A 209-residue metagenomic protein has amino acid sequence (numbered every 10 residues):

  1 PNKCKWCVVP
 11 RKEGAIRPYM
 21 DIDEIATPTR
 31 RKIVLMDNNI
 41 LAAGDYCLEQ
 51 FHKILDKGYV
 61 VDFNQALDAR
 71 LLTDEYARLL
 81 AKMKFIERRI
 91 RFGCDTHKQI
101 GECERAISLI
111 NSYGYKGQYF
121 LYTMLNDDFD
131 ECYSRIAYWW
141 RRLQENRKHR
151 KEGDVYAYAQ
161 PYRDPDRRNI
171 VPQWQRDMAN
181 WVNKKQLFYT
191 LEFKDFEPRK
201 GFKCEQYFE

Functional and structural regions predicted by a protein language model:
P1-C7: Short cysteine clusters
W6, C47, R168-V171: Short aromatic-enriched loop/helix-cap "lid" or pocket-rim segments at secondary-structure transitions that line
V8-A106, G117-N126, Y156-Y158: Core AdoMet radical
E49, K53, R78, R105-S112 (+2 more regions): Alpha-helical scaffolding segments of alpha/beta enzyme cores, especially the outer helices of TIM-barrel or partial
L55, K84-F85, N111, V182 (+1 more regions): Generic secondary-structure transition motif, activating predominantly at the C-termini of alpha-helices
N126-E209: Auxiliary Fe-S-binding modules of radical SAM enzymes
